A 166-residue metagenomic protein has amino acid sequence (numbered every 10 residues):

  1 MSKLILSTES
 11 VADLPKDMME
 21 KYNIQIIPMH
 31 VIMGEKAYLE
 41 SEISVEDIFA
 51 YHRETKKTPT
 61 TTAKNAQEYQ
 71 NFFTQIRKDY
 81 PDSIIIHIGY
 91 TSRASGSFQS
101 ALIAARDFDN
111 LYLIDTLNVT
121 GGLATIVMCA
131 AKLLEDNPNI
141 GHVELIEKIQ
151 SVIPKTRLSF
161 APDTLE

Functional and structural regions predicted by a protein language model:
I5-E68: N-terminal glycine-rich anion-binding loop in soluble enzyme alpha/beta folds
V11-A12, Y90, T116-V119: Short, ordered loop/turn segments at secondary-structure junctions
Q75-I84: Glycine-rich phosphate-binding loop signature in dinucleotide/nucleotide-binding domains
I84-T91, Y112-D115, C129: Short glycine-rich or small-residue beta-strand-to-loop segments that form or flank ligand, phosphate, metal/Fe-S
Y90-F108, T125-V127: Short Gly/Thr/Asp-enriched flexible loops that form oxyanion-binding sites at enzyme active sites
A105-T125, G141, L145: Short, acidic/small-residue loops that bind anionic groups at enzyme active sites
L123-E135: Acidic/polar active-site rim loop that often engages polyanionic ligands
K132-E166: Internal, active-site/partner-interface "lid" segment
